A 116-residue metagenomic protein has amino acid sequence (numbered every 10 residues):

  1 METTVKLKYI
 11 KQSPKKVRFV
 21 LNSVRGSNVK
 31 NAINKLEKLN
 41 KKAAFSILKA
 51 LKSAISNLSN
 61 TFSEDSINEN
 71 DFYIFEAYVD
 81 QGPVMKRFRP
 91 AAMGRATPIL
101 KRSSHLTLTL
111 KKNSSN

Functional and structural regions predicted by a protein language model:
M1-V79, H105, T109-N116: Ribosome large-subunit tunnel/peptidyl-transferase-proximal elements
G82-N116: Strongly charged
